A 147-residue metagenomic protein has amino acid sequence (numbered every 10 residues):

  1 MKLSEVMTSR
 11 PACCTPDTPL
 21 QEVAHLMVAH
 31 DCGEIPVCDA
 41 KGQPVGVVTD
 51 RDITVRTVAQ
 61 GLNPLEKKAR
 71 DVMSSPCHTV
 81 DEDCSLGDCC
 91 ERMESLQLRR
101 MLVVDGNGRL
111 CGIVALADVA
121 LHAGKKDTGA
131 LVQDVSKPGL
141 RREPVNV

Functional and structural regions predicted by a protein language model:
M1-L3, D17-L20, D31-P36, D52-R56: Short acidic/polar alpha-helix capping motifs at helix-coil junctions
M1-R10, T49-E94, A115-V147: Tandem CBS (Bateman) regulatory domains
S9, C13, Q43-P44, T79 (+1 more regions): Short, flexible active-site loop motifs that bind/organize anionic cofactors or intermediates
C13-D31, C38, V80-L98, V104-D105 (+1 more regions): The conserved cystathionine-beta-synthase
M27-H30, I35-R51, M93, M101-A117: A glycine-centered beta-loop-beta connector
R99-L110, K137-V147: Short flexible/disordered coil segments
